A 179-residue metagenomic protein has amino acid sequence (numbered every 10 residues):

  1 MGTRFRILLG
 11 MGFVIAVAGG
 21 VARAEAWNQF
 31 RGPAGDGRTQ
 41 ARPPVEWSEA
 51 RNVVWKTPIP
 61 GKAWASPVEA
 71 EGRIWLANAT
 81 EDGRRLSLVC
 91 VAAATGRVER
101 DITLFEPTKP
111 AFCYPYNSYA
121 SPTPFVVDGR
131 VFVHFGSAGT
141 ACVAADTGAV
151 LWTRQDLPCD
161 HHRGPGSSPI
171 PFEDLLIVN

Functional and structural regions predicted by a protein language model:
M1-F5: N-terminal secretory signal peptides that target proteins for export/translocation
L8-G19: Bacterial N-terminal signal peptides
V21-N179: Noncatalytic, solvent-exposed loop/strand surfaces of beta-propeller-type extracellular/periplasmic domains
